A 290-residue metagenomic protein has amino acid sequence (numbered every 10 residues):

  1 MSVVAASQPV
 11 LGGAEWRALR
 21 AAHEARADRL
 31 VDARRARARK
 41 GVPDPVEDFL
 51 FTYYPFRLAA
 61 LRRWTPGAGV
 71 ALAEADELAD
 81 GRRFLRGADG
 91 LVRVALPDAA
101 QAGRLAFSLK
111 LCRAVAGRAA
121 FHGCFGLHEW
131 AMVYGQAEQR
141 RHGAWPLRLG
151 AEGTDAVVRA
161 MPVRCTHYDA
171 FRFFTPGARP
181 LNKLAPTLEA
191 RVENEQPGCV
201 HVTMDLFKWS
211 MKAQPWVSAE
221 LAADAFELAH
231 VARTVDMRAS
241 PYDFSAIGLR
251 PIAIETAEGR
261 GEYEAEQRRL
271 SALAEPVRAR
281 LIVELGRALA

Functional and structural regions predicted by a protein language model:
S2-L111, G248-A290: Active-site acidic/histidine clusters and adjacent loop/turn architecture that either coordinate catalytic ions
F49, Y53-F56, L61-R63, L184-E195 (+1 more regions): Structured soluble/peripheral alpha/beta segments that form catalytic or ligand/cofactor-binding pockets
R57, R148-G150, S218, T256: Helix N-terminus capping/helix-initiation residues
A79-R93, G123-W130, V200-L206: Glycine-rich, often proline-containing surface loops adjacent to acidic residues and nearby aromatics that form
D98-A190: A contiguous catalytic/ligand-binding core that recognizes phosphate-bearing ligands
P186, N194-A290: Charged low-complexity "KEKE/polyampholyte" interaction tracts
